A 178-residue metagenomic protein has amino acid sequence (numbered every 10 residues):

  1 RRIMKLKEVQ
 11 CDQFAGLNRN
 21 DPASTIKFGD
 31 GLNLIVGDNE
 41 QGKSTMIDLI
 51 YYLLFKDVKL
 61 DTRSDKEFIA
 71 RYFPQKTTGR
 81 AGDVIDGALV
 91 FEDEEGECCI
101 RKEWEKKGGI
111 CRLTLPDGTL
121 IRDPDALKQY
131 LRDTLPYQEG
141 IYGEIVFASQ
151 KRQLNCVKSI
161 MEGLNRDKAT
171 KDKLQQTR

Functional and structural regions predicted by a protein language model:
R1-L120: Extreme N-terminal "head/tail" segments of very large remodeling/mechanoenzyme assemblies
D61-K66, C99-Q150, L154-R178: Glycine-rich phosphate-binding loops of NTPases
